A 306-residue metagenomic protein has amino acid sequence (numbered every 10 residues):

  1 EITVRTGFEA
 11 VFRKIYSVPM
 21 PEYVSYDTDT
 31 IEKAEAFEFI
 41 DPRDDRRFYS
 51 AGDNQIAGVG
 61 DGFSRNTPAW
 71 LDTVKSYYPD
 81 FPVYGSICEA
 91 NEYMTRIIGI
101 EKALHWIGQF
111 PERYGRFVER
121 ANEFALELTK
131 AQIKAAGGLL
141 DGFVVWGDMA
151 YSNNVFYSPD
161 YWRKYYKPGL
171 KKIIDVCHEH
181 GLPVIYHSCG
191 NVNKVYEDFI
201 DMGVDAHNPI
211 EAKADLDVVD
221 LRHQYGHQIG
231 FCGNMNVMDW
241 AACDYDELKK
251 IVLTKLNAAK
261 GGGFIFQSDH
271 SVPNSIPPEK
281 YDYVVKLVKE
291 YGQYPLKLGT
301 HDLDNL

Functional and structural regions predicted by a protein language model:
E1-D29: N-terminal accessory beta-strand-rich subdomains and adjacent acidic, glycine-rich linkers that precede catalytic cores
R5, V18, T28-L306: Active-site loop segments of alpha/beta catalytic cores
